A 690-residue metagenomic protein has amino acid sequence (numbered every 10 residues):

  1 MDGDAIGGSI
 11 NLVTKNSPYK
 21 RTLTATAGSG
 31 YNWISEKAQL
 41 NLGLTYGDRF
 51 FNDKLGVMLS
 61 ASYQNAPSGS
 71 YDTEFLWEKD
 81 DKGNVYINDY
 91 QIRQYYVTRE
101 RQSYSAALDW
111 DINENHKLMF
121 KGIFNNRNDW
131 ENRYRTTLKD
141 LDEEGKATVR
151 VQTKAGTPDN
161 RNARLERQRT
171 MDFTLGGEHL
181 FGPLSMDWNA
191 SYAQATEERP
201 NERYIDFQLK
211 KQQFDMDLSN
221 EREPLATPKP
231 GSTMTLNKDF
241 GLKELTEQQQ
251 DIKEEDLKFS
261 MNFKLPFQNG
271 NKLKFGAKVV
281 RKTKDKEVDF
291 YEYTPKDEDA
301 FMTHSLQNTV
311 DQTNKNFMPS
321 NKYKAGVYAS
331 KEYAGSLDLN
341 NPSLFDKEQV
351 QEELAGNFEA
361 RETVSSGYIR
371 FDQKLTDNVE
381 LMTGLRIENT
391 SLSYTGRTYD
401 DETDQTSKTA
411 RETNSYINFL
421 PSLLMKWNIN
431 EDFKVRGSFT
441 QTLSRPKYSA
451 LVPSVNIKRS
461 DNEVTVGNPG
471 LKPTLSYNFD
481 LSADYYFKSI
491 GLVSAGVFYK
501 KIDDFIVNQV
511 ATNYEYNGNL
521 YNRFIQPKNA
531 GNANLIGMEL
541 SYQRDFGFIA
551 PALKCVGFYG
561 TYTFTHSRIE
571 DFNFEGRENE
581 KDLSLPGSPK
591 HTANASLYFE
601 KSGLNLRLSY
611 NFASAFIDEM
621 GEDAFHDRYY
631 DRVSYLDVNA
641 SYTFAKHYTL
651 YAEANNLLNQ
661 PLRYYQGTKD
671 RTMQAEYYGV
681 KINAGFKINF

Functional and structural regions predicted by a protein language model:
A5-A27, L40-L44: N-terminal periplasmic accessory domains that precede and gate Gram-negative outer-membrane beta-barrel machines
S17-T22, F51-L55, N115, P183-S185 (+8 more regions): Short loop/turn motifs that connect adjacent beta-strands in outer-membrane beta-barrel proteins
K37-T137, Q168-L175, G182, P421-L423: Transmembrane beta-barrel wall of Gram-negative outer-membrane proteins
K79-N84, N88-Q91, Y95-Y96, D111 (+6 more regions): Signature of Gram-negative outer-membrane beta-barrel scaffolds
T153-D172, E352, G356-T363, N414 (+5 more regions): Outer-membrane beta-barrel signature, preferentially recognizing the C-terminal barrel domain of Gram-negative
T283, A329, E431-F479, Y499-I525 (+2 more regions): Surface-exposed extracellular loop regions of Gram-negative outer-membrane beta-barrel proteins, predominantly
Y499-K501, L520-F616: Gram-negative outer-membrane beta-barrel transporters
V556, F612-M620, S641-F690: C-terminal beta-signal and adjacent terminal beta-strands/loops of Gram-negative outer-membrane beta-barrel proteins
